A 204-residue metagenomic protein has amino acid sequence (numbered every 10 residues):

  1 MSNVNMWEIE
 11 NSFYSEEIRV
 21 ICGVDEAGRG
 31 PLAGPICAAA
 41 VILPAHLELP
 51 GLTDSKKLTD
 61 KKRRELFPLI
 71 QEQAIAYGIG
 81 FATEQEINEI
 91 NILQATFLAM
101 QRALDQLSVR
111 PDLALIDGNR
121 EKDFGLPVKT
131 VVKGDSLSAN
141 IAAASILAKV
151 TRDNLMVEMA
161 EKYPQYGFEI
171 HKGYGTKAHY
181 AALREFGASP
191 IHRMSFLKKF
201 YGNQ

Functional and structural regions predicted by a protein language model:
M1-Q204: RNase H-like, Mg2+-dependent phosphodiesterase core, and more generally RNA phosphate-backbone-engaging helix-loop
